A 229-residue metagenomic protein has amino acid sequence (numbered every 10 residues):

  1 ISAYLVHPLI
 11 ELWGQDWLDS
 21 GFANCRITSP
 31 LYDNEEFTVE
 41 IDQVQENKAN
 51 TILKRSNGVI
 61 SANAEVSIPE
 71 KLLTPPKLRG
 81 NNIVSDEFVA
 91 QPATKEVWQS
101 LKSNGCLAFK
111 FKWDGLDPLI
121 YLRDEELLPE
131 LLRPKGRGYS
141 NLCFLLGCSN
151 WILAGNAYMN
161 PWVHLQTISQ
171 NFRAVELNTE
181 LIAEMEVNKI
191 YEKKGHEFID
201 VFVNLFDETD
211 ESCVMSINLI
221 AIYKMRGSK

Functional and structural regions predicted by a protein language model:
S2-E40, Q45, L142-E184, S216: Hydrophobic beta-strand-centered segment that forms part of the acyl-chain substrate-binding groove
Q45, E70, N171, V187-K189 (+2 more regions): Beta-strand elements of well-folded, non-transmembrane domains
N47-I52, K194-V203: Short aromatic-glycine-enriched beta-strand elements
K48, R55-R137, K224-K229: Non-catalytic linker/capping segments at the edges of enzyme domains
I52-S56, F172, E176, N204-E208: Core beta-strand residues in small-molecule sensory/regulatory alpha/beta domains
A62, V214-I217: A structural microfeature
V66, K193, L219-I220: Residue-level structural signal for beta-strand termini and adjacent loop
E197, E208, S212-V214: Extended hydrophobic/aromatic segments used for targeting, binding, or gating
